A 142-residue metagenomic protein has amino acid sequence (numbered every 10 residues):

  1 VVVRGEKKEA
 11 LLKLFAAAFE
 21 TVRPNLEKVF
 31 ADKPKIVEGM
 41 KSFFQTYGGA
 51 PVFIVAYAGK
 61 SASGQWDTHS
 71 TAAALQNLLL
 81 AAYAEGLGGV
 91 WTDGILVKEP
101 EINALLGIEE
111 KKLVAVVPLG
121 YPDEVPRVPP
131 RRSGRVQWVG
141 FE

Functional and structural regions predicted by a protein language model:
V1-T71: Glycine/small-residue-rich phosphate/adenosyl-binding loop
V3, D93, L119-G120: Conserved residues at the C-terminal ends of beta-strands
G5-K7, G59-S61, P100, Y121-E124 (+1 more regions): Short loop segments at secondary-structure junctions
E38-S42, I102-A104, V125: Glycine-rich, charged/polar anion/phosphate-binding loops that engage phosphate groups from diverse ligands
Q45-G48, L105-E110, R131-R132: Solvent-exposed alpha-helices and their adjacent loops that cap or buttress functional pockets in soluble metabolic
G48-V52, L87, E110-L113: Short coil/turn connectors at secondary-structure junctions
I54, G59-L105: Small-aliphatic-rich amphipathic alpha-helix that forms the alpha element of a beta-alpha
K112-E142: C-terminal helix-cap and adjacent tail motif
